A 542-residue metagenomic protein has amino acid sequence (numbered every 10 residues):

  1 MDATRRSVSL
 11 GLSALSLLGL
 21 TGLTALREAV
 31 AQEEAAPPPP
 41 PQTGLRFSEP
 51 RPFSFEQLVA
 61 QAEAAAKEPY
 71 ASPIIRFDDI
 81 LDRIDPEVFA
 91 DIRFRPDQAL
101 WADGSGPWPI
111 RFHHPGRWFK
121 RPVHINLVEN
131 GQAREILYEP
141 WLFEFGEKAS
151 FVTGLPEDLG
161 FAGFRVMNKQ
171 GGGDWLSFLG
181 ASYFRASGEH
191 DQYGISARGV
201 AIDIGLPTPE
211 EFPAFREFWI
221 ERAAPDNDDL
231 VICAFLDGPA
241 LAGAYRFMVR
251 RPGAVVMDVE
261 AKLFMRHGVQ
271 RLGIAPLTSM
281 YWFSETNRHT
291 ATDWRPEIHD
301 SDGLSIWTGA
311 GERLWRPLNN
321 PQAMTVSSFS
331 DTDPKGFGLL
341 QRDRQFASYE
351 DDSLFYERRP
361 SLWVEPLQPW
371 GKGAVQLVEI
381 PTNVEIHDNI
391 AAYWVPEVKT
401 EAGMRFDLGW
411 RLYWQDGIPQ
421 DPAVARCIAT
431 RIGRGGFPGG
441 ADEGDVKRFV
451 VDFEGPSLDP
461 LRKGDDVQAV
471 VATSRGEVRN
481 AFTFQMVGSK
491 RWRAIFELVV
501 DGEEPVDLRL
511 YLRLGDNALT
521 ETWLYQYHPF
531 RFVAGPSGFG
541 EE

Functional and structural regions predicted by a protein language model:
M1-A3, S7-A31: N-terminal export signals
E34-P86, R93-R95, H113, S348-E542: Terminal accessory/anchoring regions of large secretory-pathway or extracellular enzymes
E68-L206: Solvent-exposed N-terminal domain segments of exported/luminal and surface proteins
E87, S177, G188-E189, Q270 (+2 more regions): A contiguous, surface-exposed recognition patch within enzymatic or periplasmic domains that forms
P122-V128, L304, G338, L510: Short polybasic amphipathic segments
V123, L230-I232, G243-F247, M257-V259 (+5 more regions): Hydrophobic residues positioned within well-ordered beta-strands of beta-sheet architectures
S196-P252, Q368-N383, H387: Extended, loop-rich substrate-binding clefts of extracytoplasmic carbohydrate-active enzymes
A234-M280: Acidic, contiguous internal or C-terminal segments within carbohydrate-active enzymes that form a structured patch used
